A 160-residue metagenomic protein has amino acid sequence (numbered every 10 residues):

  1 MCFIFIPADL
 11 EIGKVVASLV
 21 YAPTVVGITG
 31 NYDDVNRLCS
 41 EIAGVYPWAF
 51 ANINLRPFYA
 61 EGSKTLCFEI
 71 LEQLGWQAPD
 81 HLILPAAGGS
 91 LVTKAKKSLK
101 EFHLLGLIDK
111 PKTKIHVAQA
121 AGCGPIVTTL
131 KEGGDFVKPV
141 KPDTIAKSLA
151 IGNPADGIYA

Functional and structural regions predicted by a protein language model:
M1-E41, V127-K131: Active-site-proximal loop->helix
M1-F3, E11-V15, A60, P85-A95 (+1 more regions): Short glycine/serine/threonine-rich phosphate/pyrophosphate-binding segments that cradle anionic phosphate groups
C2, V25, A49-F50, A150: Hydrophobic beta-strand scaffold residues
F5, I28, A51-I53, A118-A120: Generic beta-sheet signal
F5-I6, D80-P85, K110-Q119: Beta-strand segments within the central parallel beta-sheet cores of soluble alpha/beta enzyme folds
S18, I70, L82-I83, I115 (+1 more regions): Buried hydrophobic positions in well-ordered alpha/beta secondary-structure cores of metabolic enzymes
G30-P47, E101-A160: Active-site/ligand-binding loops adjacent to catalytic centers
E41-G106: Active-site/ligand-binding-proximal alpha/beta "capping" segment
